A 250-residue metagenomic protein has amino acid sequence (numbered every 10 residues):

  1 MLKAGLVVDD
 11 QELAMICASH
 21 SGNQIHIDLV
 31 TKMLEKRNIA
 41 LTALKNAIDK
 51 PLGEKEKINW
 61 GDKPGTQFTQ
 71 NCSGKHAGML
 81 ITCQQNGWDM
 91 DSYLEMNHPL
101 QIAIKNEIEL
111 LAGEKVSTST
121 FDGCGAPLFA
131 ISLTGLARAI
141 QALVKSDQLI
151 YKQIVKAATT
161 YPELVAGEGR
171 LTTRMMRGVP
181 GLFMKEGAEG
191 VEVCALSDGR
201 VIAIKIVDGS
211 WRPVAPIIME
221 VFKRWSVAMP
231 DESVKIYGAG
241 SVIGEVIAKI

Functional and structural regions predicted by a protein language model:
M1-K3: Alpha-helical metal-binding/catalytic segments enriched in His/Glu/Asp
L6-V116, A142: Active-site-adjacent helix/loop patches that line small-molecule binding or acyl-intermediate pockets
T66-N71, G125-P127, P180-F183, E192: A generic local secondary-structure boundary/capping motif
E114-S119, D147-Y151: Short, structured loop/turn "capping" segments at alpha-beta junctions
D122: Active-site pocket-lining segments that scaffold enzyme catalytic pockets across diverse folds
A126-F129, I140: Internal active-site segments that recognize and position negatively charged phosphoryl groups and nucleotide moieties
Q141-I250: Structured C-terminal helix/loop/strand segments within mature extracytoplasmic catalytic/sensor domains
